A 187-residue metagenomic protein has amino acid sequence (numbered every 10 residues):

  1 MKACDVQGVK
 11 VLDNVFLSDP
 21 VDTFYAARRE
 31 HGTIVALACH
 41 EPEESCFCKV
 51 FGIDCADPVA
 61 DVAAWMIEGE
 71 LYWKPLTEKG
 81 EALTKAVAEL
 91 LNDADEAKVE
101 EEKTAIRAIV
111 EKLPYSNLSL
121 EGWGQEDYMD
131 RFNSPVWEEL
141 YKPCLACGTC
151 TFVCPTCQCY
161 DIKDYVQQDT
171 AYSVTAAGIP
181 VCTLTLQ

Functional and structural regions predicted by a protein language model:
M1-D127, W137, P155, Q168: Iron-sulfur-associated redox domains of electron-transfer enzymes in respiratory and anaerobic energy metabolism
K2-Q7, K49, K142-D161, T175-L186: Local cysteine-cluster metal-coordination motifs and their immediate loop/turn environment, predominantly Fe-S cluster
S119-K142, Y160-Q187: Ferredoxin-type iron-sulfur electron-transfer modules in oxidoreductases and energy-metabolism complexes
